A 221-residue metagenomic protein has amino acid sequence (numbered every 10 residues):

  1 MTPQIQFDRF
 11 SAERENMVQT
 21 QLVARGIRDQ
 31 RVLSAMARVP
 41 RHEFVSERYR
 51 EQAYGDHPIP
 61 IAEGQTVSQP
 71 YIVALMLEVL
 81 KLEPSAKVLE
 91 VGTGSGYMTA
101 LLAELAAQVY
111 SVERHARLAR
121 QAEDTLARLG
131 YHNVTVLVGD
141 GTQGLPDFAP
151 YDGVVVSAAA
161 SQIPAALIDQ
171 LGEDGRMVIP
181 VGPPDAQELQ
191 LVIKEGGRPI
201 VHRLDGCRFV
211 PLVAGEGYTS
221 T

Functional and structural regions predicted by a protein language model:
M1-L89, Y97-L101, L105, L118-H132 (+1 more regions): Class I SAM-dependent transferase core
K81-I200: Conserved nucleotide-cofactor-binding alpha/beta core module
